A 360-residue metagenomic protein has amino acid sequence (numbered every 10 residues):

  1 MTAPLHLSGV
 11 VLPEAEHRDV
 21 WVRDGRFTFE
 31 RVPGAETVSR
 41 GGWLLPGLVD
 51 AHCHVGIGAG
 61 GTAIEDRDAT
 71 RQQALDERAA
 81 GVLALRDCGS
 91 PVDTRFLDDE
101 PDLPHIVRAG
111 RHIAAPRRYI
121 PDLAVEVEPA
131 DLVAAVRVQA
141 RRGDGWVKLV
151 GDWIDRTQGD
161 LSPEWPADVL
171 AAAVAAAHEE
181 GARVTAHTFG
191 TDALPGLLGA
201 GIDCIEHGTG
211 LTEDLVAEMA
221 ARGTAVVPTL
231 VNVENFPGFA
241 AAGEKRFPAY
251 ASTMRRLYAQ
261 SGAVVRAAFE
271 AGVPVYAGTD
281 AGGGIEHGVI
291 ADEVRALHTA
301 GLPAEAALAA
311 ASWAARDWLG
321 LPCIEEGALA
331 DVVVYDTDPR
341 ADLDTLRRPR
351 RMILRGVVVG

Functional and structural regions predicted by a protein language model:
M1-P33, W43-L44, T337-D342, V357-V358: N-terminal metal-binding scaffold of metallo-dependent hydrolase/deaminase domains
G25, G41, V49-H52, G81 (+13 more regions): Divalent metal-coordination and catalytic microenvironments
P33, A130-V226, A242-G243, R255-V275 (+1 more regions): Histidine/acidic residue-rich metal-binding segments in metalloenzymes
G42-P101, R117-D122, A200: Metal-associated gating/positioning segment near the N- to mid-region
V55-R67, P116-E126, R156-P163, G238 (+1 more regions): Acidic/histidine-rich helix-loop elements that form or flank divalent-metal/phosphate-binding sites at the catalytic
G56-G58, P91-R95, A114-P116, W153-R156 (+4 more regions): Active-site environment of divalent metal-dependent phosphoester hydrolases
A59-T62, L194-A200, N232-K245, S261-A263 (+3 more regions): Histidine/acidic-residue-rich catalytic or RNA/ligand-binding cores of hydrolases and nuclease-related proteins
E179, Y258-D338: His/Asp/Glu-enriched, well-ordered alpha-helical/loop segment that forms or immediately abuts the divalent-metal
